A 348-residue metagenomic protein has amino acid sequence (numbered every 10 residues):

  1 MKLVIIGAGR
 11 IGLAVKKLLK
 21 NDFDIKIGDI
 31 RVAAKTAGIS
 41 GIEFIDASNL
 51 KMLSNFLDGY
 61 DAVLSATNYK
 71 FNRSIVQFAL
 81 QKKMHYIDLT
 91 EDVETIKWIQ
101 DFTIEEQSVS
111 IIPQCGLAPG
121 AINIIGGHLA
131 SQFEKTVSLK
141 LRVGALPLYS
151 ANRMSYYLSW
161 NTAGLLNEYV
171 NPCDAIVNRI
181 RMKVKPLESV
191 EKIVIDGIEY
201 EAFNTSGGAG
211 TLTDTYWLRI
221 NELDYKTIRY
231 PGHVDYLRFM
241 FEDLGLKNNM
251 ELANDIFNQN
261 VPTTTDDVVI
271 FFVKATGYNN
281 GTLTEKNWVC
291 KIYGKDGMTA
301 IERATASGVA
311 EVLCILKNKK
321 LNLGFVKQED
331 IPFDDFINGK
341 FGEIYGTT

Functional and structural regions predicted by a protein language model:
L3-G7: Conserved N-terminal Rossmann-fold NAD(P)-binding element of oxidoreductases
I11: Hydrophobic/small residue at the entry helix of a nucleotide-binding pocket
D24-G38: NAD(P)-binding Rossmann-fold cofactor-contacting core
I39-L50: Rossmann-fold cofactor-recognition segment
S48-G59: Conserved Rossmann-fold cofactor-binding substructure of NAD(P)-dependent oxidoreductases
D61-V76, K83, L89-E94: N-terminal glycine-rich "phosphate-gripper" loop used for MgATP/nucleotide binding and carboxylate activation
L89-P113: Rossmann-fold NAD(P)-binding glycine/threonine-rich loop
Q132-T348: C-terminal catalytic/substrate-binding lobe primarily of soluble NAD(P)-dependent oxidoreductases
